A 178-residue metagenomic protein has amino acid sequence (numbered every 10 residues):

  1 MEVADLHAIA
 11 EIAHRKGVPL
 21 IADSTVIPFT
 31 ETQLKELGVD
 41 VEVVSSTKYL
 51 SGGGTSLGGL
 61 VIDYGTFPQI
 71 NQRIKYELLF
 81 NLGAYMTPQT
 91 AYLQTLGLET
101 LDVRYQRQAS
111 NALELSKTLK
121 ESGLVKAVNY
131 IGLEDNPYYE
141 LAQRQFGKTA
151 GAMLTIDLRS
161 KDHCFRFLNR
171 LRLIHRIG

Functional and structural regions predicted by a protein language model:
M1-L124, N129, E140: Conserved PLP-enzyme active-site core in the AAT-like
V125-G178: Conserved C-terminal alpha-helix-loop-beta "cap" of PLP-dependent enzymes that closes/shapes the active-site mouth
